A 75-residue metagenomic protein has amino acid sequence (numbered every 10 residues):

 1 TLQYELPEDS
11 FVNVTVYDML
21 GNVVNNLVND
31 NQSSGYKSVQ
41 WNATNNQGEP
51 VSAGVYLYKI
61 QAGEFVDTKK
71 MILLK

Functional and structural regions predicted by a protein language model:
T1-V16, N26, S38-W41, A62: Glycine-centered coil/turn sites that cap beta-strands in beta-rich domains
L2, N31, E49-K75: C-terminal tail/sorting-segment detector
L6, L20, L27, L73-L74: Generic leucine side-chain signal with a strong bias for well-ordered alpha-helical environments
L6-E8, S33, N45: Short loop/turn positions at the edges of beta-strands in beta-sheet-rich folds
Y17-V24, Y56: Short, glycine-anchored, charge-dense loop/turn motifs used at functional sites
N22-V28, V66-D67: Surface-exposed loop/edge segments in extracytoplasmic proteins
D30-Y36: Short proline/glycine- and polar residue-rich coil/turn motifs
S38-V51: Signal that preferentially marks extracellular ectodomain short beta-strand elements of beta-sandwich modules
